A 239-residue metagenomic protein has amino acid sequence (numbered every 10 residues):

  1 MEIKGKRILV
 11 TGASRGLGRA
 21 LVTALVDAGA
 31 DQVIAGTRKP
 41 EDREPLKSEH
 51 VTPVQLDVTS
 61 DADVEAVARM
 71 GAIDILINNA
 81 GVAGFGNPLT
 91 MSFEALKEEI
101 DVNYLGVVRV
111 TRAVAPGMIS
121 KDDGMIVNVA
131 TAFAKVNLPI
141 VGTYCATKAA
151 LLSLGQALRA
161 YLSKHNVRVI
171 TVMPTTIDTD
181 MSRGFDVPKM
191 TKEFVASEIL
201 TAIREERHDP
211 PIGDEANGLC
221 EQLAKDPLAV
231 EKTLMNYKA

Functional and structural regions predicted by a protein language model:
S14-R15: Conserved glycine-rich cofactor-binding loop
A80-F85: Conserved NAD(P)H cofactor-binding loop of Rossmann-fold oxidoreductase domains
N87-K97: Substrate-binding pocket helix/loop in short-chain dehydrogenase/reductase
L89, L138-G142: Active-site loop immediately N-terminal to the catalytic Tyr-X3-Lys motif of short-chain dehydrogenase/reductase
T111-R112, Q156: A short, exposed helix-loop element centered on a Lys and neighboring polar residues
T131: Residue(s) in the substrate-gating loop at a strand-loop-helix junction that position the organic substrate next
T171, T179, R183-E221: C-terminal helical subdomain
